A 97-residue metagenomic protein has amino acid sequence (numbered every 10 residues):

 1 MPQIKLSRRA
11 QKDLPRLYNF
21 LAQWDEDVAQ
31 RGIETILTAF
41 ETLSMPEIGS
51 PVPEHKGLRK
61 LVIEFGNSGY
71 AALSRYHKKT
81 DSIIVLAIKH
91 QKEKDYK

Functional and structural regions predicted by a protein language model:
M1-R59, F65: Basic, Lys/Arg-enriched alpha-helical interface segments
L21, F65-K97: Enriched for short, Lys/Arg-rich terminal
